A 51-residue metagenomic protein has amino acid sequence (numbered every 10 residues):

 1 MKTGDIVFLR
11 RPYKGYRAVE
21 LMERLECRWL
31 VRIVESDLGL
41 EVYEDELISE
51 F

Functional and structural regions predicted by a protein language model:
K2-F51: Basic/aromatic-rich interaction segments and small domains that mediate binding to polyanionic partners
